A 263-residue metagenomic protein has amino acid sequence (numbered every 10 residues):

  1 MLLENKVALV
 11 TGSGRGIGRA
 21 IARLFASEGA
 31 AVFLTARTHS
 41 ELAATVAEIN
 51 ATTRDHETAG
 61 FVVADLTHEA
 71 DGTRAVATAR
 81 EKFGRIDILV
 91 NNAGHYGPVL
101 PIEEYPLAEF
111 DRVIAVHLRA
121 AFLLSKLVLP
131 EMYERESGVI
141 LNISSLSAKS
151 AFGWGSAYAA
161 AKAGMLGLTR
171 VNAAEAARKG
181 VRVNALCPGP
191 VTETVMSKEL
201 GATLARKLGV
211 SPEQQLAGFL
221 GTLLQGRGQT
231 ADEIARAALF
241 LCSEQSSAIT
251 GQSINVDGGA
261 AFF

Functional and structural regions predicted by a protein language model:
V7, G12-G16: Conserved glycine-rich cofactor-binding loop
Y96-V99, L239, T250-F263: Short C-terminal tail/terminal secondary-structure segment of NAD(P)H-dependent dehydrogenase/reductase domains
L100-I102, P106-I114, I140, G201 (+1 more regions): Substrate-binding pocket helix/loop in short-chain dehydrogenase/reductase
S125, A161, T169: Active-site helix of classical SDR
P130, A174-E175, S247: Alpha-helical segment proximal to the catalytic Tyr-Lys
S145: Residue(s) in the substrate-gating loop at a strand-loop-helix junction that position the organic substrate next
A177, R182, I249-G251: Short, small/polar-rich loop/turn modules that mediate ligand/substrate recognition or access, typified
